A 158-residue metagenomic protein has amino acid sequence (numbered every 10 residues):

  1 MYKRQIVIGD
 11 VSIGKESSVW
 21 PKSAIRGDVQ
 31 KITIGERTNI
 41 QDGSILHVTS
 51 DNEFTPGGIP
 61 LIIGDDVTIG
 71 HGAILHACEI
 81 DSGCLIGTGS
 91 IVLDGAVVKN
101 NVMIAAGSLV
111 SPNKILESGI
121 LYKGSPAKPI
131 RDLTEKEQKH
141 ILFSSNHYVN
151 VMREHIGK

Functional and structural regions predicted by a protein language model:
M1-Y2: Conserved small/polar residues in nucleotide/adenosyl-binding loops
Q5: Residue-level signature of catalytic and energy-coupling elements of molecular machines, predominantly ATP/GTP-dependent
I8-G14: N-terminal glycine-rich anion-binding loops that anchor highly charged ligand groups
D28, I34-E36, Q41-T49, E53-L61 (+2 more regions): Glycine-rich hexapeptide-repeat left-handed beta-helix
T68: Short HxH-centered metal-ligating active-site micro-motif
